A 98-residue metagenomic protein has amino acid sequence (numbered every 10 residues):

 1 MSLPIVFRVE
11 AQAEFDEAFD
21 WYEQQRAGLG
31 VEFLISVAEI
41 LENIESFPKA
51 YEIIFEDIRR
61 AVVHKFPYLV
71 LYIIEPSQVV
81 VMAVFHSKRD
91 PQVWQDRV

Functional and structural regions predicted by a protein language model:
M1-L34: Arg/Lys-rich, positively charged N-terminal/basic patches that mediate binding to nucleic acids
D16-F19, A38-E45: Structural signal for well-ordered, non-membrane alpha-helices
V31, E52-I54, V93: Short, hydrophobic secondary-structure boundary micro-motifs
E39, S46-Q78: Basic/aromatic recognition patch in beta-strand/loop cores that engages polyanionic ligands
L69, I73-V98: Enriched for short, Lys/Arg-rich terminal
